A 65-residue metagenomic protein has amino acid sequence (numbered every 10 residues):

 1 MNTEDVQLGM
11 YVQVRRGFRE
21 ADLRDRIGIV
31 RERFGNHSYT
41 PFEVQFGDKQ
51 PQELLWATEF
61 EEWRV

Functional and structural regions predicted by a protein language model:
T3-R64: Basic/aromatic-rich interaction segments and small domains that mediate binding to polyanionic partners
